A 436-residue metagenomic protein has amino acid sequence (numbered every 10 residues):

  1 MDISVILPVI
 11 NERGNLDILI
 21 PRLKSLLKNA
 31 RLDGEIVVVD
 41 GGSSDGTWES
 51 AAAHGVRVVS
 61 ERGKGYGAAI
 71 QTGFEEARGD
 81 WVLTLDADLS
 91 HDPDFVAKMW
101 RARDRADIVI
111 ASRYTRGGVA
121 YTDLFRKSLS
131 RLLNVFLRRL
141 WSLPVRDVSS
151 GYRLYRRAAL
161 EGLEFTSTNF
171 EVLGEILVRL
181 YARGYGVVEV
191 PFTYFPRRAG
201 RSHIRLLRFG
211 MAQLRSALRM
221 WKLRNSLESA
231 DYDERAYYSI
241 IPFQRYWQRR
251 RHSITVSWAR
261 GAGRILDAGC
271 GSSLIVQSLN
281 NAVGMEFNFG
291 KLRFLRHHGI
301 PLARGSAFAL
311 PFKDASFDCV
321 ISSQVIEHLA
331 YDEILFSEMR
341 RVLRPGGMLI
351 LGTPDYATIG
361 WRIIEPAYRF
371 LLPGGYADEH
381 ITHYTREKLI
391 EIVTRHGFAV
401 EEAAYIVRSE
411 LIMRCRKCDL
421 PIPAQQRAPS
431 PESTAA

Functional and structural regions predicted by a protein language model:
M1-A120, A158-L163, E175-R183, V188-E189: Structured catalytic core of nucleotide-sugar glycosyltransferases
E61-E76, W81, P93-F170, R197-L207 (+2 more regions): Acceptor/aglycone-binding surface of glycosyltransferases and processive sugar-polymer synthases
L89, V325, D355: Hydrophobic adenine-recognition pocket in adenosine-nucleotide-binding enzymes
R103-D104, L329-A330, L343-P345: Helix-to-beta-strand junctions that scaffold the AdoMet/dcAdoMet cofactor pocket in Class I SAM-dependent enzymes
L140-L143, F165-P242, L349, R414 (+1 more regions): Hydrophobic helical membrane-anchoring modules
W221-K313, C319, F336, L351-G352 (+3 more regions): Conserved N-terminal segment of class I S-adenosyl-L-methionine
C319-V325: A short beta-strand submotif of the Rossmann-like class I SAM-dependent methyltransferase core that lines
E333-M348: A short glycine-rich, Lys/Arg-flanked "PGG" loop and its adjoining helix->strand segment in the class I
